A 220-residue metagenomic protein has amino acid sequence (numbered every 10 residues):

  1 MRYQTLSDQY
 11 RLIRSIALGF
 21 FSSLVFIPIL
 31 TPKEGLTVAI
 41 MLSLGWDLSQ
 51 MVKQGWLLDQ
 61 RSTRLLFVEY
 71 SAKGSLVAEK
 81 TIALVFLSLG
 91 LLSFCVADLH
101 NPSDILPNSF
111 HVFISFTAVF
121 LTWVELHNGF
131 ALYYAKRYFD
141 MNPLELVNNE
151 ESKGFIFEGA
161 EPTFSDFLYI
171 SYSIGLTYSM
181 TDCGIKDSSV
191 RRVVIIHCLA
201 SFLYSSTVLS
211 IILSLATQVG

Functional and structural regions predicted by a protein language model:
L6-P28, F86: The first (N-terminal) embedded transmembrane alpha-helix
P32-Q50: Loop-to-helix transition at the N-terminal end of transmembrane alpha-helices
T63-A83: Juxtamembrane helix-capping/reentrant segments at transmembrane boundaries
L84-L106, Y172-S188: Alpha-helical transmembrane segments and their membrane-interface junctions in multi-pass membrane proteins
L106-V124: Interfacial segments of alpha-helical transmembrane regions
L121-L144: Transmembrane alpha-helix/helix-exit interface in multi-pass inner-membrane proteins
K136-D140, L144-D187: Membrane-proximal soluble regions of multi-pass membrane proteins
D166, Y172, I185-G220: Pore domain of cation channels
